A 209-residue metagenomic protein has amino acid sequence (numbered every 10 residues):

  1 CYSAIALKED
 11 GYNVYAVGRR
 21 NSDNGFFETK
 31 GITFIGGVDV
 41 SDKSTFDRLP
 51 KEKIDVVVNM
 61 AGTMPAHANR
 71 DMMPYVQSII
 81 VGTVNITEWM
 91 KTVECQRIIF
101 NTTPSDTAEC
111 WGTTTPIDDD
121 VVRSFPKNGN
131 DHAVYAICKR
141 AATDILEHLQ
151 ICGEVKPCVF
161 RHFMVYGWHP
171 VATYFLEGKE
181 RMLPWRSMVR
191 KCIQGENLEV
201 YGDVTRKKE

Functional and structural regions predicted by a protein language model:
C1-V56: N-terminal Rossmann/SDR dinucleotide-binding element
V17, V57-A61, I98-P104, F160-H162: SDR active-site strand-loop-helix element
G37-S78, E109: NAD(P)H-binding glycine-rich loop region in Rossmannoid oxidoreductase-like domains and their noncatalytic homologs
T63-P65, P104-W111, F163-H169: Active-site segment of SDR-like NAD(P)-dependent oxidoreductases
V76, D120-V121, D131-T143, G178-R186 (+1 more regions): Short-chain dehydrogenase/reductase
I80-I86, C138-L146: Conserved catalytic Lys-bearing alpha helix of Rossmann-like short-chain dehydrogenase/reductases
V84-V134, C158: Conserved Rossmann-fold NAD(P)-dependent oxidoreductase catalytic core, especially the SDR/UDP-sugar
E147-K207: NAD(P)-dependent short-chain dehydrogenase/reductase
